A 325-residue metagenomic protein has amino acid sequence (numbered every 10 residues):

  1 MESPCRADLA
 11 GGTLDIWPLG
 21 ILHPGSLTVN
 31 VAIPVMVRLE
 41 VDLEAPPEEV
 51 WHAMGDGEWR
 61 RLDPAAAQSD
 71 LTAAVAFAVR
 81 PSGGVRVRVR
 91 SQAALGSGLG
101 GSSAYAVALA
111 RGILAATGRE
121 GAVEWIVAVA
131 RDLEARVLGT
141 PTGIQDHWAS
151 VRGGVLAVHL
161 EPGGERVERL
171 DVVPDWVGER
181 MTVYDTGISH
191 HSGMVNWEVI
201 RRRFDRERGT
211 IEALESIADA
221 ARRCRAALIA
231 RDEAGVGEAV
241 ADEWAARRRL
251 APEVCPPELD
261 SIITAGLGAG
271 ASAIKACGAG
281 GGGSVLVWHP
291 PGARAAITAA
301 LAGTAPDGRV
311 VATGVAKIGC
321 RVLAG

Functional and structural regions predicted by a protein language model:
M1-A10, L14-W17, I21-L22, N30-P34 (+6 more regions): C-terminal nucleotide
S69, S103-V107, T142: Short alpha-helical patches at coil-to-helix transitions and adjacent helical residues in well-structured domains
V87, S91-S97, S272-I274: Short pre-catalytic strand/loop immediately N-terminal to key active-site residues, enriched for Gly-Thr
R88, G112, V311: General small-molecule cofactor/ligand-binding pocket signal
L99-V123, V151: DPxDG-like acidic metal-binding loop motif
A104, S284-V287: FabD-like malonyl-/acyl-CoA
G280-G282: Glycine-rich nucleotide-binding loop
